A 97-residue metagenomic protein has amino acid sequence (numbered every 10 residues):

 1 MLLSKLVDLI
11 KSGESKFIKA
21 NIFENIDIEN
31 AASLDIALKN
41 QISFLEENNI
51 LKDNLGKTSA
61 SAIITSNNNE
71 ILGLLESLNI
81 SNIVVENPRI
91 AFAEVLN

Functional and structural regions predicted by a protein language model:
M1-N97: Terminal amphipathic alpha-helical/low-complexity segments used for targeting or macromolecular assembly
